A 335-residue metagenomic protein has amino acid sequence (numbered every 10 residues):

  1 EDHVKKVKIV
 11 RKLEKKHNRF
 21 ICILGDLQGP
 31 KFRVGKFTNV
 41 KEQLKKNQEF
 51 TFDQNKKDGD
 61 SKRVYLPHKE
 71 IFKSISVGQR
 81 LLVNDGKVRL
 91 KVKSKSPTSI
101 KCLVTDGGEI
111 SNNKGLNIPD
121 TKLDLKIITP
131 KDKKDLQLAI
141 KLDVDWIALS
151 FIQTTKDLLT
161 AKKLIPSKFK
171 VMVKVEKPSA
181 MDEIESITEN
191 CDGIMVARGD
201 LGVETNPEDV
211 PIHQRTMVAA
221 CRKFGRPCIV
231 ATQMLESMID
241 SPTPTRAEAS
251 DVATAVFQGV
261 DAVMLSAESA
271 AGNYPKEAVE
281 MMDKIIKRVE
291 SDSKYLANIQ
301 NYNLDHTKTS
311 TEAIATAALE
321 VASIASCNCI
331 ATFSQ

Functional and structural regions predicted by a protein language model:
E1-Q335: Non-catalytic helical/linker scaffolds that mediate oligomerization, partner binding, and domain coupling around large
